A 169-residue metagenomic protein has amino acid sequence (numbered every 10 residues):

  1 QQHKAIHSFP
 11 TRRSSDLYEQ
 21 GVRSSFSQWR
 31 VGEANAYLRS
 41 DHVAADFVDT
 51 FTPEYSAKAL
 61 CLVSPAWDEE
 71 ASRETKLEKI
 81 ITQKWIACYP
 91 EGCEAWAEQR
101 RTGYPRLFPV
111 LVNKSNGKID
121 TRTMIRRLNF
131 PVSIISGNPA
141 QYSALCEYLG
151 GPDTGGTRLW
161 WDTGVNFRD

Functional and structural regions predicted by a protein language model:
Q1-Q2, Q83: Glutamine-centric residue-chemistry signal
Q2-S14: Short, small-residue-biased leader/transition segments that mark boundaries at the very start of proteins
R13-R23: Extended, well-ordered alpha-helical scaffold segments
F26-D169: C-terminal functional modules
